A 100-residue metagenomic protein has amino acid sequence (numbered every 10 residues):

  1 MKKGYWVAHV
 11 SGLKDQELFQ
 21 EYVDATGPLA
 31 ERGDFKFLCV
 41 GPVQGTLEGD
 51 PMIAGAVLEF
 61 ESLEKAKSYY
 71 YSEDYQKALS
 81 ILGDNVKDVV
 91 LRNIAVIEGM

Functional and structural regions predicted by a protein language model:
M1-A54, E61-Y71, A95-M100: Short S/T/G/P-rich N-terminal loop/turn motif that feeds into the first structured element of a domain
K67, Q76-N93: C-terminal structural segments of small proteins and small subunits
